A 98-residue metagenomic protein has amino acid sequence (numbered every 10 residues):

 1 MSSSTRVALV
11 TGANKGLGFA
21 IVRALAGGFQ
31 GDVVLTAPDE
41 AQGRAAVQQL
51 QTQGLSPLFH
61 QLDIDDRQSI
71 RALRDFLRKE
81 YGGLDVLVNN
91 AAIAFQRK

Functional and structural regions predicted by a protein language model:
S2-V34: Canonical Rossmann dinucleotide-binding motif of NAD(H)/NADP(H)-dependent dehydrogenases/reductases, specifically
T11, L84-F95: Rossmann-fold scaffold of SDR-type NAD(P)-dependent oxidoreductases
E40-A41, Q61-A72: The beta1-alpha1 cofactor-binding region of Rossmann-like NAD(H)/NADP(H)-dependent oxidoreductases
A46-G54: Short, conserved SAM-binding/catalytic segment of Class I S-adenosyl-L-methionine-dependent methyltransferases
P57-F59: Hydrophobic/aromatic anchor residues within beta-strands of the central parallel beta-sheet of Rossmann-like
L77-G82: Glycine-rich phosphate-binding loop signature in dinucleotide/nucleotide-binding domains
K98: Substrate-binding pocket helix/loop in short-chain dehydrogenase/reductase
